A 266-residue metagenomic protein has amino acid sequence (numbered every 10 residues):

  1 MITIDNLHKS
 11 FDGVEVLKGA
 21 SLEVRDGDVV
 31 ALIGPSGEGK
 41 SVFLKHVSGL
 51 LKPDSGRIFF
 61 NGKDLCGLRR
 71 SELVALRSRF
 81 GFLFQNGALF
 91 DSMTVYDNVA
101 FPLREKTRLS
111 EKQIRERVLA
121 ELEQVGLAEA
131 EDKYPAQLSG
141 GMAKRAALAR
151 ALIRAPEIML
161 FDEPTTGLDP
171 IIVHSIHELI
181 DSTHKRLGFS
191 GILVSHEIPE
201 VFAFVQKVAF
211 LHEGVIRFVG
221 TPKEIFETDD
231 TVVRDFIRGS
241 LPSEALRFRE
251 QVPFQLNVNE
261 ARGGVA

Functional and structural regions predicted by a protein language model:
S48: Helix-to-loop junction immediately C-terminal to a conserved catalytic motif
G56-D64: Conserved ABC transporter NBD signature motif
K63-D64, E111-E129: Conserved ABC ATPase "signature" region
K133-A136, R154: Conserved signature/switch motifs of ABC ATPase nucleotide-binding domains
M159-D162: Catalytic Walker B motif of ABC-type/P-loop ATPase nucleotide-binding domains
V201-A203: A short, surface-exposed alpha-helical micro-motif characterized by mixed small hydrophobic and charged/polar residues
